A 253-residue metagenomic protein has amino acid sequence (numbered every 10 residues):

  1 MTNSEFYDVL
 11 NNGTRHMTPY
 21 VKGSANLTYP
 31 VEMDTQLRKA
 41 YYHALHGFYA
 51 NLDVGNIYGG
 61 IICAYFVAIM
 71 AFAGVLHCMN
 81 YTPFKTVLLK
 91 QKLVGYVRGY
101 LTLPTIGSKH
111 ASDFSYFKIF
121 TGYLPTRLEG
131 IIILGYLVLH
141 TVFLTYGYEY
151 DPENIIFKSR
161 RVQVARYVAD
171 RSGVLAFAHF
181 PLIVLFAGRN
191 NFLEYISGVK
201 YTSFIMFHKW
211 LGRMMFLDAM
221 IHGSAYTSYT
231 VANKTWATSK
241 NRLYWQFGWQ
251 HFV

Functional and structural regions predicted by a protein language model:
M1-V253: FNR-like FAD-binding dehydrogenase module
